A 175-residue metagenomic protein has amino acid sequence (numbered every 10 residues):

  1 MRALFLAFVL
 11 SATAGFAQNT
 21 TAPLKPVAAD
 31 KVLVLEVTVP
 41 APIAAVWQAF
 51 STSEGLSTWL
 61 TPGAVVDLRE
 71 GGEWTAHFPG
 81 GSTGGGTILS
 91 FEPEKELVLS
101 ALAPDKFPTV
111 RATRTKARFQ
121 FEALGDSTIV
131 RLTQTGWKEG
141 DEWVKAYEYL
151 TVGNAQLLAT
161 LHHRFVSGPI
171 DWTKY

Functional and structural regions predicted by a protein language model:
A3-G15: Bacterial N-terminal signal peptides
F16-V65: Hydrophobic ligand-binding cavity/cleft-lining segments
A17-Q18, G136-Y175: A conserved amphipathic terminal alpha-helix motif
L35-V37, G85-S90, R114-A123: Hydrophobic/aromatic beta-strand elements that line small-molecule binding cavities or substrate pockets in beta-rich
V46, L56, W74, I88 (+4 more regions): Hydrophobic pocket/interface hotspot
E54-T87, E96, K174: Short beta-edge strand/loop motif at the mouth of beta-sheet-based domains
E94-L102: Short, solvent-exposed secondary-structure boundary/capping segments
F107-V152: Beta-strand/loop substructures that line and gate deep hydrophobic ligand-binding cavities in soluble
